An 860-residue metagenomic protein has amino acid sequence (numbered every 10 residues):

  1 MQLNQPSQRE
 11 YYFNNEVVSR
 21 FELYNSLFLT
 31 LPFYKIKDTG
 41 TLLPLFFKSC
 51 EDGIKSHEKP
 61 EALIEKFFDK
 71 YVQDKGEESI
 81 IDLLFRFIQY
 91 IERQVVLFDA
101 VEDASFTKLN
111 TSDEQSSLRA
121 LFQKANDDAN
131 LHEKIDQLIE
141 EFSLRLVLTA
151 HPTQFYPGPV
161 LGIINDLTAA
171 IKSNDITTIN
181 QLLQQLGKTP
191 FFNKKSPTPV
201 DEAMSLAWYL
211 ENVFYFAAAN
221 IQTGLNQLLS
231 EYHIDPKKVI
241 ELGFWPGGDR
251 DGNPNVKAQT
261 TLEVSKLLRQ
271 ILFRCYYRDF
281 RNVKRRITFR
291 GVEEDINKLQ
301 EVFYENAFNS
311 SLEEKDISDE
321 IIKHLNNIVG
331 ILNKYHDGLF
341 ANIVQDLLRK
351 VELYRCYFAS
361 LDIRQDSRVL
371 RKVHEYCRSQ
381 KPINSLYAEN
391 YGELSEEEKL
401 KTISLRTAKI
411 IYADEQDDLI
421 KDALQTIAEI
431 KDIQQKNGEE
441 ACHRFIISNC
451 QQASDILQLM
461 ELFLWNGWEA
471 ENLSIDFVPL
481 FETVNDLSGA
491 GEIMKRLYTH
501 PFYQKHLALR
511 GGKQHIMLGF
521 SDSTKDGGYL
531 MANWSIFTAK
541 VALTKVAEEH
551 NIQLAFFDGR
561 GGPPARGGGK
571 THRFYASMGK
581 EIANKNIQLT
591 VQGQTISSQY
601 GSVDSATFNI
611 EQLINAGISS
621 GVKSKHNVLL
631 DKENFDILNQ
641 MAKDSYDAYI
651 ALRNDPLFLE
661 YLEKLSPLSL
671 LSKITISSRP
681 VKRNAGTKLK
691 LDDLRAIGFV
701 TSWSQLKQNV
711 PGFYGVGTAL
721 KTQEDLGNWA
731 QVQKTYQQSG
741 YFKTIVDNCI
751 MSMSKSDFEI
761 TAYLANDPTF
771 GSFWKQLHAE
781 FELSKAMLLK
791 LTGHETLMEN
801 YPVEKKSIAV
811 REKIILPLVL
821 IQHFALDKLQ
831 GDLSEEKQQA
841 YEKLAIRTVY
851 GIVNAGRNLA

Functional and structural regions predicted by a protein language model:
Q2-K237, Q259-S318, L361-R364, W774 (+1 more regions): Extended, highly charged
Q2-L83, A100-T107, T111-A125, E352 (+12 more regions): Acidic, glycine-enriched catalytic cores built around paired aspartates
V18-F21, I176, M204, W208 (+24 more regions): Conserved structured core elements
S116, K124-A125, A129, Q137-R145 (+7 more regions): Structured, charged N-terminal subsegments at the starts of enzyme catalytic cores and at intra-chain domain/subunit
E140, R145-H151, T168-F191, V344 (+9 more regions): Structured alpha-helical segments in the cores of large, soluble enzyme domains
F192-W208, S310-L312, N327-K334, A408-D418 (+6 more regions): Glycine- and acidic
Y209, V213-F216, N220, L268-I271 (+11 more regions): Charged, amphipathic alpha-helical oligomerization/scaffolding segments
A258-T260, V264-K284, N466-D647: Catalytic or ion-translocation cores adjacent to nucleophile or general acid/base/metal-coordination motifs in diverse
